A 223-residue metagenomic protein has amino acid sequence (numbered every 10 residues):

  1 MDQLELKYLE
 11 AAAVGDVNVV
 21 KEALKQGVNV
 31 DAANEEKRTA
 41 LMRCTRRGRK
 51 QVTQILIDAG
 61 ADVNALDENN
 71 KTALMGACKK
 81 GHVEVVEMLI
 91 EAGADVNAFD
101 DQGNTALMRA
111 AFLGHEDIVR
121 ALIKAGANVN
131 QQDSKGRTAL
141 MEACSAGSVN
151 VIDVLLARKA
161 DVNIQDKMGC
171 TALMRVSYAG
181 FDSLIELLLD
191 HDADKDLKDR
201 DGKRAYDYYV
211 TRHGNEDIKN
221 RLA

Functional and structural regions predicted by a protein language model:
V19, Q51-V52, E84-V85, D117-I118 (+3 more regions): Conserved ankyrin/ankyrin-like repeat signature
